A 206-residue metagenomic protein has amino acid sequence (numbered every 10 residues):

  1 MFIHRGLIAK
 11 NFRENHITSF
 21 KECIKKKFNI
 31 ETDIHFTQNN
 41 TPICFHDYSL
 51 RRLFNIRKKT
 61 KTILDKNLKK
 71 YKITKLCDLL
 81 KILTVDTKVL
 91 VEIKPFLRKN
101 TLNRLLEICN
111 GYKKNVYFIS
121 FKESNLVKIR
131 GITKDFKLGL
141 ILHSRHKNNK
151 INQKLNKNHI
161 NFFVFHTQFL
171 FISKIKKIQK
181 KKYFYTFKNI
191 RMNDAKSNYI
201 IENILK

Functional and structural regions predicted by a protein language model:
M1-K206: Phosphate-group recognition and catalysis centered on beta-loop-alpha active-site segments
